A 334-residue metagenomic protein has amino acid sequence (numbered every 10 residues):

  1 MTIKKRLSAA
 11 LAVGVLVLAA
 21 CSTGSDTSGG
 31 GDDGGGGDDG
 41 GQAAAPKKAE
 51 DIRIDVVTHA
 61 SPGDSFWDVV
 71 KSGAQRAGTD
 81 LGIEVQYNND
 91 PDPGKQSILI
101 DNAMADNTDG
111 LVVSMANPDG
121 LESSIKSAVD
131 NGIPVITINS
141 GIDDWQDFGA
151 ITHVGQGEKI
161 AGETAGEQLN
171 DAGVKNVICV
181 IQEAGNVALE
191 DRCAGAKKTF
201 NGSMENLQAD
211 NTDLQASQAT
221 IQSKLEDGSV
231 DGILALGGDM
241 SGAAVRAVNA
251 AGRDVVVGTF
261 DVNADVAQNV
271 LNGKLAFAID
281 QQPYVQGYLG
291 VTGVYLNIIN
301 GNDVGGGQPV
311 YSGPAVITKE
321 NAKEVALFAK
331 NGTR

Functional and structural regions predicted by a protein language model:
M1-S25: Secretory targeting and sorting signals
A12, A43-P46, E50, T199-G202 (+1 more regions): Hinge/cleft segment of the Venus flytrap/periplasmic-binding protein
C21-Q42: Bacterial lipoprotein signal-peptidase II cleavage site
G41-L81, Q86-N102, M115-P118, I181-D191 (+1 more regions): Extracytoplasmic "Venus flytrap"
S65-D80, A161-A165, V187-M204, A243 (+1 more regions): Short, solvent-exposed amphipathic alpha-helices that sit in or adjacent to ligand/effector-binding or catalytic
Q96, T152-V177, Q215-Q218, N263-V266 (+1 more regions): Hydrophobic alpha-helical segments within soluble ligand-binding/sensing domains
S97, V113-D130, A196, N211-Q268: Hydrophobic alpha-helical
D119, S123-I160, N263-L271, L275-A276 (+1 more regions): Flexible loop/hinge segments that line or gate small-molecule binding clefts
